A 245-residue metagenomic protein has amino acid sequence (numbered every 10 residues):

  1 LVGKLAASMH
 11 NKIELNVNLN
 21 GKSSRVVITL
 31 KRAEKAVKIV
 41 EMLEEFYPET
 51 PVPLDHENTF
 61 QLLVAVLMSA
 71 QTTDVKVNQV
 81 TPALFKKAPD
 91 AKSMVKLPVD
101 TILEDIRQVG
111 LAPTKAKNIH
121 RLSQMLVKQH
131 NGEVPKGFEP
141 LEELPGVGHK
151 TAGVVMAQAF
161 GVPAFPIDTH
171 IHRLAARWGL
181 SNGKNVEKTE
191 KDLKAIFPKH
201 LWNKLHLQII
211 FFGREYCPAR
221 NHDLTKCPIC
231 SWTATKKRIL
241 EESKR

Functional and structural regions predicted by a protein language model:
L1-S23: N-terminal amphipathic/basic-hydrophobic helices that include classical n-h-c signal peptides and signal-anchor
L19-S24, I28, R245: Basic/polar N-terminal segments that are highly enriched at the extreme N-terminus, encompassing both cleavable
I28-K244: Catalytic cores of DNA base-excision repair glycosylases
